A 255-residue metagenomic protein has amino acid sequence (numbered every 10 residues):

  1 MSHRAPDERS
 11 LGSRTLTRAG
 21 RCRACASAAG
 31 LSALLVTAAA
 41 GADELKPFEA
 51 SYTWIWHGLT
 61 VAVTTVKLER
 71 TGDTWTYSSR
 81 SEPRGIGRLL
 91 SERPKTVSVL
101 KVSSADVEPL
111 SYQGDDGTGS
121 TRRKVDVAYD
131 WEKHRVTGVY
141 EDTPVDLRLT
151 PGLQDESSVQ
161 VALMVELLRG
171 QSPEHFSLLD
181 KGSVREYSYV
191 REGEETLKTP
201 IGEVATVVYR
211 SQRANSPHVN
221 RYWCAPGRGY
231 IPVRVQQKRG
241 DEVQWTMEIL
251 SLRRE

Functional and structural regions predicted by a protein language model:
R4-A29: Bacterial N-terminal signal peptides that target proteins for export
T37-A39: N-terminal signal peptide c-region/cleavage motif recognized by signal peptidases
D43-W131, L167-E255: Acidic, serine/threonine-rich low-complexity disordered tracts
T121-V159: Hydrophobic, well-structured mid-protein blocks that either form specific transmembrane helices
S158-R169: Short, hydrophobic/amphipathic alpha-helical patches that form generic packing surfaces within helical domains
